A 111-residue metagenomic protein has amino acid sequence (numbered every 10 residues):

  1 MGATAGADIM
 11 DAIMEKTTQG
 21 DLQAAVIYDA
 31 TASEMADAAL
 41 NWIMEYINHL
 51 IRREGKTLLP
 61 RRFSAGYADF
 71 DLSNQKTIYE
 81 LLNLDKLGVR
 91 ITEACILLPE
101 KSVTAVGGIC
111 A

Functional and structural regions predicted by a protein language model:
M1-S64: Conserved mixed alpha/beta catalytic, RNA-binding, or beta-rich assembly cores of soluble enzyme, regulatory
I51-A111: Compositionally biased, low-complexity/repeat regions
